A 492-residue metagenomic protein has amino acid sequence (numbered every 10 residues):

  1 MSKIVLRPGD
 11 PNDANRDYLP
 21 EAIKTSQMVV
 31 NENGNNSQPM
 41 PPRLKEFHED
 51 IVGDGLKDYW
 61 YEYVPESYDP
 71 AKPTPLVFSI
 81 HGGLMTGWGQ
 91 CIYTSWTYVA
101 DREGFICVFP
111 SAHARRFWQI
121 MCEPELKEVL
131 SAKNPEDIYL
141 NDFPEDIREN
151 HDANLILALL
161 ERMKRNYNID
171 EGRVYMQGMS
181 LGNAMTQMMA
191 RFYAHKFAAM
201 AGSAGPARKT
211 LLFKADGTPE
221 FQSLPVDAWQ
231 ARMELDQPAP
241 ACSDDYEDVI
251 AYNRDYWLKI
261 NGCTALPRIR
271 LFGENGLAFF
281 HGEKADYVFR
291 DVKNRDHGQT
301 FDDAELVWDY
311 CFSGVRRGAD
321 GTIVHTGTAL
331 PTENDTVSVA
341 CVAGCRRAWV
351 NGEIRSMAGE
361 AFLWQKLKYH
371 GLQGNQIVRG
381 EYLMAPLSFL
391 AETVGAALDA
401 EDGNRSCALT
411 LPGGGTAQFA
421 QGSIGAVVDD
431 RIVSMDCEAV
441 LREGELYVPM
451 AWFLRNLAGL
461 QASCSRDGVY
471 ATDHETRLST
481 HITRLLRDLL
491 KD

Functional and structural regions predicted by a protein language model:
M1-L76, R148, Q177-H195, R270 (+1 more regions): A domain-start/cap signature at the N-terminus of enzymes
I51-Y61, K72-I169: Serine-hydrolase catalytic machinery in alpha/beta-hydrolase-like enzymes
G53-G55, D69-P73, Y98-E103, I169 (+3 more regions): Extracellular/periplasmic catalytic domains that process cell-envelope and extracellular macromolecules
F78-I80, S203, V292: Alpha/beta-hydrolase
K164-L224: Primarily recognizes the serine-hydrolase "nucleophile elbow" in alpha/beta-hydrolase and SGNH/GDSL folds
A198-K284, D296: The feature captures the conserved acid-bearing segment of alpha/beta-hydrolase catalytic domains
F272-L277, Y287, D291-G298, Y310 (+1 more regions): Histidine-bearing beta->alpha loop at or near hydrolase active sites
R317-D492: Primary recognition of N-terminal secretory signal peptides and signal-anchoring hydrophobic helices
